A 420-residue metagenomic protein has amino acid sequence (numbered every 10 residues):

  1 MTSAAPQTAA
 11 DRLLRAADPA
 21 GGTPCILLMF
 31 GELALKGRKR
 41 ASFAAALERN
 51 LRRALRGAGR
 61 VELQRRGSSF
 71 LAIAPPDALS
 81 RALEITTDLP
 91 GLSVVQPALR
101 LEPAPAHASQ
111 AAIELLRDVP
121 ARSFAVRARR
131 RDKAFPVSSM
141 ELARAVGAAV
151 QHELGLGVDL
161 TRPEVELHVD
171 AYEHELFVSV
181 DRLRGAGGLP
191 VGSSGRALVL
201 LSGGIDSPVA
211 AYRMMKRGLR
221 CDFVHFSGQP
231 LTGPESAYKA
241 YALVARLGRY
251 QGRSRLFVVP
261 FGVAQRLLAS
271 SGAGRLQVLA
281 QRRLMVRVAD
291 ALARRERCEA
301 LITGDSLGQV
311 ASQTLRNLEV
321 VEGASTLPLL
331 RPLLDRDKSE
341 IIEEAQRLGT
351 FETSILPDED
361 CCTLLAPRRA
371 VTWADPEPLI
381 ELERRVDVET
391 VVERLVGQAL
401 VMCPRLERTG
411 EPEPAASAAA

Functional and structural regions predicted by a protein language model:
T2-L198, P208-S254, G323, V371 (+3 more regions): RNA-binding accessory domains that recognize and position tRNA/RNA substrates
R122, E299, F351: Short acidic/polar active-site loop segments enriched in Thr and Asp
A145-V150, L154, R182-S194, F261 (+5 more regions): Active-site adenylate/phosphate-handling loop in enzymes that bind or generate adenylated species
V199, F223-H225, V258, T303 (+1 more regions): Structural beta-sheet core signal
G204: Conserved G/P- and acidic residue-centered "switch" motifs that form tight phosphate/ATP-binding loops in soluble
V244-S271, D358-D360: A conserved beta-strand->alpha-helix junction
E352, L356-T363, P367-A420: The feature marks non-catalytic terminal segments
